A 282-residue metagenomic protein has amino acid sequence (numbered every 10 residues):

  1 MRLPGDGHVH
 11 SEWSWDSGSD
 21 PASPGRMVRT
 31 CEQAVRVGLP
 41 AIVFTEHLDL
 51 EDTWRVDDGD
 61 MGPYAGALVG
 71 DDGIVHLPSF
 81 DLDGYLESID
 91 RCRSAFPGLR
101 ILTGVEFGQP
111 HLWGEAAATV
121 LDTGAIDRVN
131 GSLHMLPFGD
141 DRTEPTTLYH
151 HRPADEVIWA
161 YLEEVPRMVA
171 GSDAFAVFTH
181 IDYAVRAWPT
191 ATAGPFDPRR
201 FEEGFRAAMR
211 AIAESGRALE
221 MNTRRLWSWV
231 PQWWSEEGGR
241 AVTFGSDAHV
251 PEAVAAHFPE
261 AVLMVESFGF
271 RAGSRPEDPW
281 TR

Functional and structural regions predicted by a protein language model:
M1-D16, A191-R282: Charged catalytic cores and adjacent phosphate/nucleic-acid-binding surfaces used for phosphate/nucleic-acid chemistry
M1-H111, A187-P198, A207, H249-A256 (+1 more regions): An N-terminally biased module of ancient metal coordination in phosphate/nucleic-acid-related enzymes
G5-V9, I42-F44, I101-V105, V129-G131 (+3 more regions): Hydrophobic faces of well-ordered beta-strands that scaffold small-molecule active sites in alpha/beta enzyme cores
D16, F107, G124-I126, G131-G238: Domain-core and long-helix interface of multi-subunit machines
A22-Q33, L112-V120, A160-V169: Short, acidic/polar
T53-V56, L112-A116, D140-T143: Short, conserved acidic/polar surface loops in the N-terminal third of protein domains
V56-A65, A118-R128: Aromatic- and acidic-residue-enriched segments that line the glycan-binding/catalytic groove of carbohydrate-active
F96-R100, A125, G239-R240, F270: A short helix-to-beta-strand connector/capping loop
